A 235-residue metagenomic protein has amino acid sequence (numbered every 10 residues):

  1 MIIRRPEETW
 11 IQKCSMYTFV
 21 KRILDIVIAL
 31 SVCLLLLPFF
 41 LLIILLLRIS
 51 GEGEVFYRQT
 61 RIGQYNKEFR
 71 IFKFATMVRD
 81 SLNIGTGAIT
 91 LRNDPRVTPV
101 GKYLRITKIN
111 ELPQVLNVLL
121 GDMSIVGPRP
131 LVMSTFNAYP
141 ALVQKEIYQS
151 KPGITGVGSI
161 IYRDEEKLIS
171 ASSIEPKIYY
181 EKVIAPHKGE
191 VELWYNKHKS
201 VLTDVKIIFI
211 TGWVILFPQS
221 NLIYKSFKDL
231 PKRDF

Functional and structural regions predicted by a protein language model:
M1, I125, A138, K145 (+1 more regions): Soluble, non-transmembrane catalytic domains of enzymes that act on hydrophobic metabolites at membranes
I2-I3, E8-S81, Y195-F235: A hydrophobic, helix-centered structural microdomain
A29, Y57, T98-K102, S134 (+1 more regions): Positions in alpha-helical segments
I43, R58, G85-T86, V126-P128 (+4 more regions): Short, hydrophobic secondary-structure boundary micro-motifs
L46, G87-A88, Q144-Y148, Y179-Y180 (+1 more regions): Short, P/G- and charge-enriched loop/turn segments at secondary-structure junctions
V55, Y65, M123, R129 (+1 more regions): Gly/Ser/Thr-rich beta-alpha loop segments that engage phosphate groups in nucleotides
Y57-R96, G158-P186, E190: Short, glycine-rich, amphipathic interfacial segments at transmembrane boundaries or analogous
T90-G153, I208: A short, structured surface patch at a secondary-structure boundary
